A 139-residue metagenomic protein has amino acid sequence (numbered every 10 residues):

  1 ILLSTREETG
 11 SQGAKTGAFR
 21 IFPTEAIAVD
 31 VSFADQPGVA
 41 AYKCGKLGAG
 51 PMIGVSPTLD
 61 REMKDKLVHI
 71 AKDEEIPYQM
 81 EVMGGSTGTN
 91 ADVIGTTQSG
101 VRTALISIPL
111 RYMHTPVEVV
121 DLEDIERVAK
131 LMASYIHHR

Functional and structural regions predicted by a protein language model:
I1-P51, A91: Acidic/histidine-rich catalytic neighborhood of metal-dependent amide-processing enzymes
A49-A129, H137-R139: Active-site-adjacent substrate-binding region of metalloamidase/peptidase-like peptide-processing proteins
